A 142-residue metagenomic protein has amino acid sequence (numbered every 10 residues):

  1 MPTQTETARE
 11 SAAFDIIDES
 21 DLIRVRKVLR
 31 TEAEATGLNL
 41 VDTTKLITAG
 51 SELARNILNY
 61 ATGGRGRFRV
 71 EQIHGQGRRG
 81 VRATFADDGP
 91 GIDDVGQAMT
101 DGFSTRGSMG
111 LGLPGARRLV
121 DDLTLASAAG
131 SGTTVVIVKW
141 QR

Functional and structural regions predicted by a protein language model:
M1-A13, A54-R142: Conserved beta-strand-loop-beta-strand hairpin that lines the nucleotide-binding pocket of ATP/GTP-utilizing enzymes
M1-T48: Bergerat-fold GHKL ATPase/HATPase_c domain
